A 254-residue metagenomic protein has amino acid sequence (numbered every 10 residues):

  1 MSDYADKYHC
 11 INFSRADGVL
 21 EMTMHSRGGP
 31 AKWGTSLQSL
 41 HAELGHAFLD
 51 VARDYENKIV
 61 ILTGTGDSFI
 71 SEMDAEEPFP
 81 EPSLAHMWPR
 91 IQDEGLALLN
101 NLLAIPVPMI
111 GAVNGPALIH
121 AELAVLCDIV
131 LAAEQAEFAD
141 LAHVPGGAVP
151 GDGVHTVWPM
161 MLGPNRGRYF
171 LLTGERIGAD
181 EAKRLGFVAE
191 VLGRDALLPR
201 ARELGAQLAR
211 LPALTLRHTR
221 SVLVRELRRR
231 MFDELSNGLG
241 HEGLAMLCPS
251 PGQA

Functional and structural regions predicted by a protein language model:
M1-H25, T173-R210, T215-R229, A254: Amphipathic alpha-helical segments at domain termini/boundaries
M1-T63: Conserved CoA-thioester-binding segment of acyl-CoA-metabolizing enzymes
M22, L44, L62, P108 (+3 more regions): Terminal peptide-recognition signature
G28, S36, E56, T63-A97: Glycine- (often His-adjacent) and acidic-residue-rich active-site loop that binds/positions the CoA thioester
E43, A47, E94-P106: Catalytic-core regions built around general acid/base machinery
P89, A112-N114: Structural motif
L98, L102, A117-L171, R200 (+1 more regions): CoA-thioester-processing core
M109, P116, V130-L131, V191: Short, well-ordered beta-strand core segments
